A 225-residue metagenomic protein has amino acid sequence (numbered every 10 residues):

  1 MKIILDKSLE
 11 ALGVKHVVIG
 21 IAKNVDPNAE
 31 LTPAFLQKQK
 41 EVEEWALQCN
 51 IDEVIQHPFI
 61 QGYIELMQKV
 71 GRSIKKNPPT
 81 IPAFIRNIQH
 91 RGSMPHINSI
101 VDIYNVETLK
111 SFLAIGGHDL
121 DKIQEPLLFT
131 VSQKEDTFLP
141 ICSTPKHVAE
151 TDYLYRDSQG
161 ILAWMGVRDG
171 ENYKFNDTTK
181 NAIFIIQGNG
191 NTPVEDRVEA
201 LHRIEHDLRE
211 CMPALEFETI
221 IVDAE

Functional and structural regions predicted by a protein language model:
M1-E225: Charge-biased, low-complexity intrinsically disordered regions
